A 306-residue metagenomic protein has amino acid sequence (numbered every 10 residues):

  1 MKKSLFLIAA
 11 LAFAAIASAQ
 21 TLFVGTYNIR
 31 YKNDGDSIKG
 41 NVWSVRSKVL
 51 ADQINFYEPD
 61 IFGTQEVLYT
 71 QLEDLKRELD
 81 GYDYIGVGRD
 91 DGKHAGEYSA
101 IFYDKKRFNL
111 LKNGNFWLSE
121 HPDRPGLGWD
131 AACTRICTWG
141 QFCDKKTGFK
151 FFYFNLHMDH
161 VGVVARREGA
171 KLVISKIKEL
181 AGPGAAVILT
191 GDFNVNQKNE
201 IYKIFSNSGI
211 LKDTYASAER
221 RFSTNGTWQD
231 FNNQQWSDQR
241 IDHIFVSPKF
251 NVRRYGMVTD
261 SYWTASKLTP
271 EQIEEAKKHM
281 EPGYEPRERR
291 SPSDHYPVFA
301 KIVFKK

Functional and structural regions predicted by a protein language model:
M1-L22: Bacterial Sec-dependent N-terminal signal peptides
S18-E78, R89-E97, K171, Y284 (+3 more regions): N-terminal, active-site-proximal structural segment of metallo-dependent hydrolase catalytic domains
Y27-I29, L156-M158, D192-F193, Y296: Active-site metal-binding loops of divalent metal-dependent hydrolases
Y31-G40, L111, V163, F222-N225: Short, solvent-exposed loop/turn elements at domain surfaces
I61-F154, M158, R254-T259: Structured beta-strand-rich core segments of catalytic domains in phosphoester-bond hydrolases
G63-Q65, V87, I188-D192, D213-A216: Active-site neighborhood of phospho(di)ester-bond hydrolases with catalytic His/Asp-centered motifs
I136-F154, V163-F193, K198-F205: His/acidic metal-ligating clusters that form di-metal
V164, K178-V187, V195-K306: Metal-dependent phosphoester-hydrolase catalytic domains
